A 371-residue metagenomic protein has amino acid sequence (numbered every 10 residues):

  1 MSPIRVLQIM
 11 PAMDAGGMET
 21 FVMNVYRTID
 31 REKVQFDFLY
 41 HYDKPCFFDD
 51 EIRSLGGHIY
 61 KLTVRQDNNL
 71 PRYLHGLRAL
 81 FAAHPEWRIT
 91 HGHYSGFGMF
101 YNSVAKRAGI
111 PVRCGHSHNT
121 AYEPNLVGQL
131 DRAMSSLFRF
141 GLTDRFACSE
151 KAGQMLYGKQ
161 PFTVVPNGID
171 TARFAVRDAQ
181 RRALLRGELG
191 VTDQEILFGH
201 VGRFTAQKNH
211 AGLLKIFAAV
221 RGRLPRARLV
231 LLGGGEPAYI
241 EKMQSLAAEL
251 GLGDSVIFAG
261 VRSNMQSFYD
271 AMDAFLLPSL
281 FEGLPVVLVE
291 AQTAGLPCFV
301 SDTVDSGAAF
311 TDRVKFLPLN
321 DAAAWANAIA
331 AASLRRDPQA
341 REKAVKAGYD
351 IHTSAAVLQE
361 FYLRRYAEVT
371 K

Functional and structural regions predicted by a protein language model:
P3-I4, Q8-H75, G235-K242, F361: N-terminal strand-loop element at the rim of the active site of nucleotide-sugar-dependent glycosyltransferases
E19-N24, I196, H200-A219, E241: A conserved mid-protein helix/loop that constitutes part of the nucleotide-sugar donor-binding site
Y40, L288, P297-S301: Short hydrophobic beta-strand element within catalytic cores of glycosyltransferases and related nucleotide-activated
L77, A175-V191, S245: A short helix/loop element that forms part of the nucleotide-sugar donor recognition site in Leloir-type
G92-M99, S117: Short His-centered aromatic/hydrophobic patch
E241-G260: Nucleotide-activated donor-binding/catalytic signature segment of Leloir-type glycosyltransferases, i.e., the conserved
V261, L280: Aromatic "clamp/platform" in nucleotide-sugar-dependent glycosyltransferases that forms part of the donor/acceptor
G307-L334, H352: Change "using UDP/GDP/dTDP sugars" to "using nucleotide sugars
